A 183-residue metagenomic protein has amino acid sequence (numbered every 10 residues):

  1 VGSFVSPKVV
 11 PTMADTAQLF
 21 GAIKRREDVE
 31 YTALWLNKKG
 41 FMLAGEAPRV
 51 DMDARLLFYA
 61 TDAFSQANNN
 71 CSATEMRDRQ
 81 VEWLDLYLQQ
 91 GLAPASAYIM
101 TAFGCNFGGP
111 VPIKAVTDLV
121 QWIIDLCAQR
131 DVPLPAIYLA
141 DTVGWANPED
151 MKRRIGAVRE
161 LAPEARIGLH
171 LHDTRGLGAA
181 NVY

Functional and structural regions predicted by a protein language model:
V1-A22, L57-C71, F103-G108, A136-P148: Glycine-rich, proline-tolerant flexible connector loops at the mouths of alpha/beta enzymes
V1-G2, V29-L34, M52-L56, A95-I99 (+2 more regions): Hydrophobic faces of well-ordered beta-strands that scaffold small-molecule active sites in alpha/beta enzyme cores
V1-V29, W35-A54: Glycine-rich, positively charged N-terminal anion/phosphate-binding segment
V9-T32, M76-Q90, T117-D125, M151-L169: Alpha-helix-loop-beta-strand connector modules within alpha/beta enzyme cores
V29-K38, F64-T74, A102-T117, G168-L177: Active-site mouth loops of central-metabolism enzymes
A47-A54, P133, A157-I167: Glycine-enriched alpha-helix->loop->beta-strand junction motifs that scaffold or abut catalytic
L88-P94, T101-D131, V143: Active-site acidic/histidine proton-transfer and metal-coordination neighborhood in alpha/beta enzyme cores
A140-Y183: Catalytic alpha/beta core domains of metabolic enzymes, predominantly
